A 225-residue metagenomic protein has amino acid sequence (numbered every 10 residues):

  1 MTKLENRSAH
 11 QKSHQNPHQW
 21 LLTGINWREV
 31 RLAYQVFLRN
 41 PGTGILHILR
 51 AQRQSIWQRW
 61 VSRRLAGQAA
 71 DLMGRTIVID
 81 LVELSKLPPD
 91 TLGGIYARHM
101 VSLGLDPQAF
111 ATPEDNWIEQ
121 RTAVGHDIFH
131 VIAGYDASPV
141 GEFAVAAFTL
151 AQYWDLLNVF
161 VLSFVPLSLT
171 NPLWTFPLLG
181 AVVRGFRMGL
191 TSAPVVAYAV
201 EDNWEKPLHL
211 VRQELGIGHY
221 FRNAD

Functional and structural regions predicted by a protein language model:
M1-V82: The feature captures two recurrent sequence modes
T2-S8, K12, N16-T23, E29 (+2 more regions): Long, solvent-exposed, polar/charged low-complexity segments
R63-Q213: Core of folded catalytic or high-affinity ligand/protein-binding domains in predominantly eukaryotic proteins
